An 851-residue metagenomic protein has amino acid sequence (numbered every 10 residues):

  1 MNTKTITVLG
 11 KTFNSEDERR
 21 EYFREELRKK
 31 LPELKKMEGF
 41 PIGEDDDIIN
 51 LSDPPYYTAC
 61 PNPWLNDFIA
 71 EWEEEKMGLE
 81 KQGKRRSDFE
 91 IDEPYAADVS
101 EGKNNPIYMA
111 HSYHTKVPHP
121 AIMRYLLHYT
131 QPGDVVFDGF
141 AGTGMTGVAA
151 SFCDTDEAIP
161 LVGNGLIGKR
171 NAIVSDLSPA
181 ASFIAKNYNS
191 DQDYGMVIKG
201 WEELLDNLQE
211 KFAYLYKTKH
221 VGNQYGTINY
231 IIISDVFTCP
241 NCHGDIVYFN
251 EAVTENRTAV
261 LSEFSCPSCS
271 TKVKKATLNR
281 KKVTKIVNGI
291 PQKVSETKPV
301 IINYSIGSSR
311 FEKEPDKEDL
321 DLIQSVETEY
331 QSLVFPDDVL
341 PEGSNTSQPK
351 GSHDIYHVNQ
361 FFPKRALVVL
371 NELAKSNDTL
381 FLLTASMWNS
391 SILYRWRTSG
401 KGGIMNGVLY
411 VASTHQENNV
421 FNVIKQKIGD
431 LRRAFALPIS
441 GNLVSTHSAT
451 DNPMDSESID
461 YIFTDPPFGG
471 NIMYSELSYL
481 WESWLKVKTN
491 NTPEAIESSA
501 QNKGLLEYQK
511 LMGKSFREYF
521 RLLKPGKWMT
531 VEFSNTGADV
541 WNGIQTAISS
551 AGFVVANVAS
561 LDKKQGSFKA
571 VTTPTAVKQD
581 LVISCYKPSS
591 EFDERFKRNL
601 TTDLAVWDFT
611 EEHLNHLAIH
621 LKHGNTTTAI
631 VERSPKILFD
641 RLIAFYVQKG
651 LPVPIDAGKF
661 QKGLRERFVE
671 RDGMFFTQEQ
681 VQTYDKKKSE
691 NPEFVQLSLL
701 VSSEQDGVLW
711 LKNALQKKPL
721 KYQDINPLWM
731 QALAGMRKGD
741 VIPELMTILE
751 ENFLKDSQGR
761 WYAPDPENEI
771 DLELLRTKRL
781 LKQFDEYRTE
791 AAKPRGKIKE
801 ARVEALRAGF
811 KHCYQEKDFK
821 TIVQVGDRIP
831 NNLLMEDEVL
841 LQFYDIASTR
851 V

Functional and structural regions predicted by a protein language model:
M1-A59: Intrinsically disordered, low-complexity linkers and terminal regions that flank or interleave Cys/His-based
G39-G139, G147-I459, Y474-Q501, S515 (+11 more regions): Nucleic-acid modification enzymes, centered on SAM-dependent nucleic-acid methyltransferases
T143: Conserved SAM/SAH-binding loop
I462-F463: Hydrophobic beta-strand segment of the Class I
Q509-P525, S550: A short glycine-rich, Lys/Arg-flanked "PGG" loop and its adjoining helix->strand segment in the class I
K527-F533: Conserved beta-strand signature within the Rossmann-like core of class I S-adenosyl-L-methionine
